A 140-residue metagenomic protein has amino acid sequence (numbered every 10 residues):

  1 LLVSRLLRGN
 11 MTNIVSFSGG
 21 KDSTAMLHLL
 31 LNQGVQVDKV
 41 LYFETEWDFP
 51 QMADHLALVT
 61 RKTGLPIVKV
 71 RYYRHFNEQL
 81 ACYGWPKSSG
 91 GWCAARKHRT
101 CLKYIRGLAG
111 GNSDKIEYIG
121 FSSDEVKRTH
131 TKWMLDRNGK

Functional and structural regions predicted by a protein language model:
L1-K140: ATP-dependent adenylation/nucleotidyltransferase module used to activate substrates
